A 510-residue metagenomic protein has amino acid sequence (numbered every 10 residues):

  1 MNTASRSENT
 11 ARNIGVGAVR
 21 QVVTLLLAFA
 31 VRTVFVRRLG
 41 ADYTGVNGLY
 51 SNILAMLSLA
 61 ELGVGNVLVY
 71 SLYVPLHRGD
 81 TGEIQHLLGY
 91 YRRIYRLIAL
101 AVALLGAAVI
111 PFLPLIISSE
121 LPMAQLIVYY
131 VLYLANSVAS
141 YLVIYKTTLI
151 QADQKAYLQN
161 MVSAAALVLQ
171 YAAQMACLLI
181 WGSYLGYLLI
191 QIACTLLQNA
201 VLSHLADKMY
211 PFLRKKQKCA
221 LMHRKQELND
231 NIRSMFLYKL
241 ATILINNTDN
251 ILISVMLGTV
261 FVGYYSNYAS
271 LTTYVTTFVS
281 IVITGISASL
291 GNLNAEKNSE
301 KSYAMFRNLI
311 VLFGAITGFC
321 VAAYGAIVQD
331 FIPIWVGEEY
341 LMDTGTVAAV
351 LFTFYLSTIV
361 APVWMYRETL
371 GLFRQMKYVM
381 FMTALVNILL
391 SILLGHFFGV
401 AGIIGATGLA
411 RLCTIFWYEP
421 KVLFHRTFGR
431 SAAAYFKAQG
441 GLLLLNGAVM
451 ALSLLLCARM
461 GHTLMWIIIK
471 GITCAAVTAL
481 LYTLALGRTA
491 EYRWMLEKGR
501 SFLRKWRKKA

Functional and structural regions predicted by a protein language model:
M1-A28, G82-G89, A124-I127, L202-L205 (+4 more regions): N-terminal membrane topogenesis motif
M1-R6, T10, Y184-L188, A200-N247 (+5 more regions): Interhelical loop/hinge segments that connect adjacent transmembrane helices in multipass membrane
N2, S431, L454-A510: Membrane-proximal transmembrane or re-entrant/amphipathic helices at the cytosolic face
S7-A11, S137-V162, L185, L351-T383 (+1 more regions): Membrane-interface junctions at transmembrane-helix termini in multi-pass inner-membrane proteins
R12-R32, A166, I190-L202, A206 (+5 more regions): Transmembrane helical elements of multi-pass membrane transporters/channels
T33, L62-R78, Q151-A152, Y210-P211 (+3 more regions): Helix-loop junctions and terminal segments of transmembrane helices in multi-pass membrane transport/translocation
V36-Y43, Y157, V168-A200, K208 (+4 more regions): Membrane-interface helix-loop junctions in multi-pass transport and translocation proteins
I94-A241, N247, S453: Hydrophobic transmembrane helix module of multi-pass membrane transport proteins
